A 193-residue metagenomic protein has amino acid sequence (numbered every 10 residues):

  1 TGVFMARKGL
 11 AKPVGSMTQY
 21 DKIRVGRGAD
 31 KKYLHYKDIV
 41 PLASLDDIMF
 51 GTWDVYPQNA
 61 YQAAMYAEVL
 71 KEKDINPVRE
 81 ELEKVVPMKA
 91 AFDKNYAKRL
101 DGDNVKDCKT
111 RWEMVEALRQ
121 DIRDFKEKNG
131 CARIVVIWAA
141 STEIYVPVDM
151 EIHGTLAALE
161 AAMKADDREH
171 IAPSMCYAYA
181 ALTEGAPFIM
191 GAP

Functional and structural regions predicted by a protein language model:
T1-A192: Metallocofactor- and cofactor-centric catalytic cores in central/energy metabolism, strongly enriched
